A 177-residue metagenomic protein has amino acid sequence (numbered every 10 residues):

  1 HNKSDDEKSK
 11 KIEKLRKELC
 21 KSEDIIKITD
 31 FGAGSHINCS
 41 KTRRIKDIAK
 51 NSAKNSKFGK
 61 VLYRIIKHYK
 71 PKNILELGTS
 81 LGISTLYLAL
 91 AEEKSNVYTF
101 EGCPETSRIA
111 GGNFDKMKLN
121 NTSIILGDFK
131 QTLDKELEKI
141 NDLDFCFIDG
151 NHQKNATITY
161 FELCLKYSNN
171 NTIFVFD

Functional and structural regions predicted by a protein language model:
H1-F147, N151-V175: A short alpha-helical cap/connector motif
